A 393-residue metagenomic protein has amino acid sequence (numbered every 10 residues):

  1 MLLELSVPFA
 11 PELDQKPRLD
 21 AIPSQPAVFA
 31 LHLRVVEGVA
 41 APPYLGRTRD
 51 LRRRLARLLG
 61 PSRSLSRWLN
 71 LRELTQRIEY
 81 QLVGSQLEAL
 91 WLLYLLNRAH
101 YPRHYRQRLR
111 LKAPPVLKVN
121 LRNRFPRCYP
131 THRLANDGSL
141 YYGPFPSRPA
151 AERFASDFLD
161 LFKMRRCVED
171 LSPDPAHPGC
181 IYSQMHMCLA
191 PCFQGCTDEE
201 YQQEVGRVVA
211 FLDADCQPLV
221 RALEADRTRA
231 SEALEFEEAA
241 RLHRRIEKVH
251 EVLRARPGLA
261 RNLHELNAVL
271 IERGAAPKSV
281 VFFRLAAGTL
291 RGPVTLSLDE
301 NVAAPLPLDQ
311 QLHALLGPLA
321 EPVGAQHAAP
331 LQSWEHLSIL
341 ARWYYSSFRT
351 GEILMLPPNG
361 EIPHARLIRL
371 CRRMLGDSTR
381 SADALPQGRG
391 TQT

Functional and structural regions predicted by a protein language model:
M1-T393: Conserved catalytic/ligand-binding micro-motifs in nucleotide and anionic cofactor chemistry
